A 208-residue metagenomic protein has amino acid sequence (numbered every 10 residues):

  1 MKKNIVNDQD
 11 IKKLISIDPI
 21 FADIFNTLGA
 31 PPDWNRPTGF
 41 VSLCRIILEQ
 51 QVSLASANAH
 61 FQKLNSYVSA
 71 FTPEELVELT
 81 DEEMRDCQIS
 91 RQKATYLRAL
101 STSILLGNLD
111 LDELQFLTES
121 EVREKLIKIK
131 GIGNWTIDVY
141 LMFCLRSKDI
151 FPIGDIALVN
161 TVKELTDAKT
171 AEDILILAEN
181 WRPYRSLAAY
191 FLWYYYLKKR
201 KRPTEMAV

Functional and structural regions predicted by a protein language model:
M1-P31, N134-V208: C-terminal accessory module of base-excision DNA glycosylases/AP lyases that mediates lesion recognition and DNA
I5, I17-I24, V52-S53, A57-K130 (+1 more regions): Alpha-helical ds-nucleic-acid-binding substructure associated with the helix-hairpin-helix region of base-excision DNA
D8, V41-S42, E78: Alpha-helical scaffolds flanking conserved acidic
N26-G39, A70: Helix-loop segments that flank and shape redox-cofactor active sites
W34-V41, Q88-R91, A178-S186: Structural motif
T38, S42, L117-S120, I156 (+2 more regions): An alpha-helix initiation/capping motif
